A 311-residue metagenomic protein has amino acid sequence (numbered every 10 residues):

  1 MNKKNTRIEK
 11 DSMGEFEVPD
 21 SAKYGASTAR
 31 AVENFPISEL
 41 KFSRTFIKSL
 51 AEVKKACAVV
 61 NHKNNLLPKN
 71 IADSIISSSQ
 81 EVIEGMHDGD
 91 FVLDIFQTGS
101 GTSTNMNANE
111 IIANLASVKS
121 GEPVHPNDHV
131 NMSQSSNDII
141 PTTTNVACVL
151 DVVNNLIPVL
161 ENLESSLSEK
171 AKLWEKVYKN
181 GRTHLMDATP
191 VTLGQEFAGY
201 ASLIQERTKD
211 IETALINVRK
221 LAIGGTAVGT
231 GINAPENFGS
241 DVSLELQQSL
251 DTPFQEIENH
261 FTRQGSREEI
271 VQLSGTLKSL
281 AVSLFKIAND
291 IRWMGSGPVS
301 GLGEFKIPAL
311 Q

Functional and structural regions predicted by a protein language model:
M1-Q311: Conserved, well-structured ligand/cofactor-binding cores
